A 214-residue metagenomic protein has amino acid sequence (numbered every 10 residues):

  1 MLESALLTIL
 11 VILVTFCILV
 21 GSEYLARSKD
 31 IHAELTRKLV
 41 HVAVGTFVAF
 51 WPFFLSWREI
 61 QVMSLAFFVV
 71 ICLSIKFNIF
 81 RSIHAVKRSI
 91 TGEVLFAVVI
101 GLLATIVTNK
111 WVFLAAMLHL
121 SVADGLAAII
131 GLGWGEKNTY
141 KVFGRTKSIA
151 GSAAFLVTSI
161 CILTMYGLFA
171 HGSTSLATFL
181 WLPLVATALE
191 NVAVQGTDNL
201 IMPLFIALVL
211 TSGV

Functional and structural regions predicted by a protein language model:
L2-L13, V20-I60, C72-F169, T174-S212: Interhelical loop and helix-boundary elements at the membrane-water interface of polytopic inner-membrane proteins
Q61-F68: N-terminal, motif-rich segments that launch catalysis or mediate targeting to/interaction with membranes, typified by
